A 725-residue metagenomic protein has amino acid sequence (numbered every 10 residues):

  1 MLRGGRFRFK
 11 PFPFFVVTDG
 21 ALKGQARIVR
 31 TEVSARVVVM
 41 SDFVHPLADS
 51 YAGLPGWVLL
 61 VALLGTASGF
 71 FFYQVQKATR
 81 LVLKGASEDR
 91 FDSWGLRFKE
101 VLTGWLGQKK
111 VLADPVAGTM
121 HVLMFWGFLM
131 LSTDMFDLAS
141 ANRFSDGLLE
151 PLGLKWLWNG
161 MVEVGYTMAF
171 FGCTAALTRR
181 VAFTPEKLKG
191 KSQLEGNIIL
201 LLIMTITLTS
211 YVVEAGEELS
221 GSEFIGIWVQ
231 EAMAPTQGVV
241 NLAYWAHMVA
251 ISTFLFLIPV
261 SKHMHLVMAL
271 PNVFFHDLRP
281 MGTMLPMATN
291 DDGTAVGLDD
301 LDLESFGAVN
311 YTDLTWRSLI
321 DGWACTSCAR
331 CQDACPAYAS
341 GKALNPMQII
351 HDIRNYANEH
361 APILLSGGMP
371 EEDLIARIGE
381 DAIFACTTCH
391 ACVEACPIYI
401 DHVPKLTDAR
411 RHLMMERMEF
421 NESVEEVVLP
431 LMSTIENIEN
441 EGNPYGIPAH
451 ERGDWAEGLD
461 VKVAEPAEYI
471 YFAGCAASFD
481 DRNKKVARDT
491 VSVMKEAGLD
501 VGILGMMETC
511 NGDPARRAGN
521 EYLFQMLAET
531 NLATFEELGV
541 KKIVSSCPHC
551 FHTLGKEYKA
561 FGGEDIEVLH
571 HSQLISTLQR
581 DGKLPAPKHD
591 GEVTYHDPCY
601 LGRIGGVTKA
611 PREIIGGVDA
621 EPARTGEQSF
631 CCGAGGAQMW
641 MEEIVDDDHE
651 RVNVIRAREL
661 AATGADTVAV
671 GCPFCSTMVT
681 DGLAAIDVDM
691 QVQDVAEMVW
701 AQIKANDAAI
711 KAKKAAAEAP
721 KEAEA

Functional and structural regions predicted by a protein language model:
K23-V39: Short, Lys/Arg-enriched N-terminal segments with co-localized hydrophobic residues within the first ~10-30 amino acids
S41-A175, A182, D313-G322, L344-I350 (+4 more regions): Iron-sulfur-cluster electron-transfer modules
L63-F70, F170, M204, G238-F274: Alpha-helical membrane-embedded segments
F71-E88, A141-F144, A175-Q193, V212-F224 (+3 more regions): Juxtamembrane/interface segments at transmembrane-helix termini
R90-F91, A113-G118, P151-M161, P185-T205 (+2 more regions): Membrane-interface segments at loop-to-transmembrane junctions
V122-T133, I199-E218: Hydrophobic alpha-helical membrane-insertion segments
T209, V229-V240, T283-D292, L298 (+2 more regions): Iron-sulfur cluster-binding electron-transfer modules in prokaryotic oxidoreductases
L255-I383: Ferredoxin-type iron-sulfur electron-transfer modules and their immediate structural context
